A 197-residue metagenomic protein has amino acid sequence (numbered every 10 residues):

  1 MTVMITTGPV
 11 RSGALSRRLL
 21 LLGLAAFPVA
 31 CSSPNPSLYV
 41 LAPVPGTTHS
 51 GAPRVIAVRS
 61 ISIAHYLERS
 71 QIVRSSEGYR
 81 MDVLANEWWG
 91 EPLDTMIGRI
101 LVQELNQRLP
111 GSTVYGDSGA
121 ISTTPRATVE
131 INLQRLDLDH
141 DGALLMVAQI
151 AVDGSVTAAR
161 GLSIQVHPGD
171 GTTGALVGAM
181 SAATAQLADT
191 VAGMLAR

Functional and structural regions predicted by a protein language model:
M1-L15, L19-A30: N-terminal secretory signal peptides
F27-T47: Bacterial Sec signal peptide processing site at the extreme N-terminus
P43-G46, D117-I121, L133-D137: Short, solvent-exposed loop/turn elements at beta->coil junctions and helix N-caps that rim active or binding pockets
P53, L84, T124-T128, A143-V147: Extracytoplasmic
R54-T123: N-terminal segment of the mature soluble domain
M81-E87, V156-A188: Short secondary-structure boundary motifs at beta->alpha junctions and helix caps
D137-V166: Amphipathic beta-strand/beta-sheet edge segments enriched in Tyr/Trp
